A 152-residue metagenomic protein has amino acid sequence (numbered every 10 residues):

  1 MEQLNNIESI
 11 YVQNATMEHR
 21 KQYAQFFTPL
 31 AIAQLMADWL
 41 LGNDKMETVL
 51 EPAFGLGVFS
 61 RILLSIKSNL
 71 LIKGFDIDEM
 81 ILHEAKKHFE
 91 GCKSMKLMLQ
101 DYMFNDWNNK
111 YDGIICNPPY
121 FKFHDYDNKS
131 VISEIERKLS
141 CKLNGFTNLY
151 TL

Functional and structural regions predicted by a protein language model:
M1-G42: S-adenosyl-L-methionine
N14-H19, Y23-A24, L40, F54-L71 (+2 more regions): SAM-dependent methyltransferase catalytic-core segment centered on the flexible catalytic loop and adjoining short
K45-G55: Conserved class I S-adenosyl-L-methionine
F75: The conserved SAM/SAH-binding core of class I Rossmann-like methyltransferase domains, concentrating on the hydrophobic
D78: Conserved SAM/SAH-binding beta-strand->alpha-helix loop
A85-K86: Conserved SAM-binding loop
F89: Conserved hydrophobic residues forming the short capping helix/wall of the S-adenosyl-L-methionine
M95: Short, conserved active-site loop motifs that form the nucleotide-linked donor/cofactor pocket
